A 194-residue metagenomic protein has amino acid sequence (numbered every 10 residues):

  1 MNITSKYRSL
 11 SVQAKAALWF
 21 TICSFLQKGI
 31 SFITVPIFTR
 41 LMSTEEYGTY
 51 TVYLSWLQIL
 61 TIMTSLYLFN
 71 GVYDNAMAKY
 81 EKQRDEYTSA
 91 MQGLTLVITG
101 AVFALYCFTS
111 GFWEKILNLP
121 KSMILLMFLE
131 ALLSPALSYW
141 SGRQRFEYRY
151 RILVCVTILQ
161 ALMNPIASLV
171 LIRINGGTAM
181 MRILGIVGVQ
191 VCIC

Functional and structural regions predicted by a protein language model:
M1-I3, V72, Y139-F146, Y150 (+2 more regions): C-terminal transmembrane helix end/exit motif
M1-I30, T88-S89: N-terminal membrane topogenesis motif
K6-S11, M42-E46, L60-L94, R145-I152: Transmembrane-helix boundary and interhelical linker motifs in polytopic inner-membrane proteins
S24, I30-T34, T51-M77, A131-L137: Small-residue-rich midsections of specific transmembrane alpha-helices
S24, K28, S55-Q58, T99 (+4 more regions): Residue-level recognition of pore/gate-forming positions within transmembrane alpha-helices of multi-pass
V35-I59, A179-I183: Interfacial/gating helices of multi-pass transporter permease domains
M63, L96, G100-A104, F108 (+3 more regions): Alpha-helical transmembrane segments of multi-pass membrane proteins
I124-L125, V154-C194: Hydrophobic alpha-helical transmembrane segments
